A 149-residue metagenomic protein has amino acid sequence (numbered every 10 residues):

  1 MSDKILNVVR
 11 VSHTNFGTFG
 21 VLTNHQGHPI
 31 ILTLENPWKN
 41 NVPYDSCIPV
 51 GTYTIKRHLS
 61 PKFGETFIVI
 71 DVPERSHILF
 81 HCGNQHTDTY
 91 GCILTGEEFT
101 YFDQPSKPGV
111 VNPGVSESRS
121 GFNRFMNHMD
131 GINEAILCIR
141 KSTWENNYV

Functional and structural regions predicted by a protein language model:
M1-I136, R140-V149: Cell wall/extracellular polymer interaction/catalysis modules
